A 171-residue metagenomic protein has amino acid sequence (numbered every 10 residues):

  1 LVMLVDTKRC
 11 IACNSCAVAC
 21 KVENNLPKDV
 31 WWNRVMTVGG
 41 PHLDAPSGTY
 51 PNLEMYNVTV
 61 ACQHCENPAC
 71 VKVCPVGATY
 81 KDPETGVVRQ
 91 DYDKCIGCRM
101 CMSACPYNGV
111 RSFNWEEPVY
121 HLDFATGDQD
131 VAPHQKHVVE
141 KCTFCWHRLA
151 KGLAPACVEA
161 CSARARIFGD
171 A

Functional and structural regions predicted by a protein language model:
L1-A171: Non-ligating segments of multi-cofactor redox enzymes
